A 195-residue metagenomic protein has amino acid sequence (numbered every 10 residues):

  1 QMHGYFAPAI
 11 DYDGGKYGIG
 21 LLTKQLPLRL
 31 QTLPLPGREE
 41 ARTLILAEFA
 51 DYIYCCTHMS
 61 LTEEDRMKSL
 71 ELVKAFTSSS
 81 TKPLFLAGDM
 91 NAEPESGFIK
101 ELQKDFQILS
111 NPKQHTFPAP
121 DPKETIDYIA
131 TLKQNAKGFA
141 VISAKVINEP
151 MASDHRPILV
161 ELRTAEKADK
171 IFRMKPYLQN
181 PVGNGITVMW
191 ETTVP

Functional and structural regions predicted by a protein language model:
Q1-A50, G138, S143-N148: Structured beta-strand-rich core segments of catalytic domains in phosphoester-bond hydrolases
D11, S60-T62: Acidic/histidine-rich helix-loop elements that form or flank divalent-metal/phosphate-binding sites at the catalytic
K16-I19, R42-L46, K123-I129, S153-L159 (+1 more regions): Short hydrophobic/aromatic beta-strand or adjacent loop that forms the aromatic wall/cage of a ligand/substrate-binding
T32-L33, E63-M67, A75-F85, N91-D169: Metal-dependent phosphoester-hydrolase catalytic domains
A50-D51, T193: Short strand-coil-strand connectors
Y54: Conserved catalytic cores of phosphodiester-cleaving nucleases, focusing on short active-site segments
K167-P195: Non-catalytic, glycine-rich low-complexity segments
